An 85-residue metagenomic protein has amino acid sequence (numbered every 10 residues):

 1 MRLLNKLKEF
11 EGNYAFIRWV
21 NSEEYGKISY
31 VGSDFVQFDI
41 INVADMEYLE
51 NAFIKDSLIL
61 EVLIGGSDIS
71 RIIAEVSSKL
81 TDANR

Functional and structural regions predicted by a protein language model:
M1-R85: Conserved RNA-binding domains used in RNP assembly and mRNA/RNA metabolism
